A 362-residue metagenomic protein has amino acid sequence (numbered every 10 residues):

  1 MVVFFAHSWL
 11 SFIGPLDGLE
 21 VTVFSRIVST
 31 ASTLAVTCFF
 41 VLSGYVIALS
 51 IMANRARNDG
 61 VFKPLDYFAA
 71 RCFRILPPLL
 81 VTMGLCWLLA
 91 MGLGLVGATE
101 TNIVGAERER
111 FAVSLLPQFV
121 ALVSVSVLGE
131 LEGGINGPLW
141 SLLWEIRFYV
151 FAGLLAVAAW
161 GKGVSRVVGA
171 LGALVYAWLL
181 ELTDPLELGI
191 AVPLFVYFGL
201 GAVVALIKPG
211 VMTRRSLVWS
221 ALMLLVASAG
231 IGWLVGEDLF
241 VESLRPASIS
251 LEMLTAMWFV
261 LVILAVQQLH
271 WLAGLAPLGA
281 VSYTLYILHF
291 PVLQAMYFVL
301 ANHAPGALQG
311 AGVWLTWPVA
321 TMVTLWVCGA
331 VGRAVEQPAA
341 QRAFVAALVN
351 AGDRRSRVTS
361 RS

Functional and structural regions predicted by a protein language model:
F5-S32, A48-L65, S124-L131, L154-S165 (+4 more regions): Alpha-helical transmembrane segments in multi-pass integral membrane proteins
F24, G60, L65, I75-I146 (+1 more regions): Membrane-interface helix-loop-helix regions
F39: Structured binding elements
G44, C72, E145, L278 (+1 more regions): Divalent metal-coordination and catalytic microenvironments
A69-T82, A152, A156: Alpha-helical transmembrane segments of multi-pass membrane proteins
R74-W87, V168-L186: Hydrophobic alpha-helical transmembrane segments of integral membrane proteins
V113, F344-S362: Extracellular/periplasmic envelope-modification machinery, especially enzymes that add or remove acyl/ester groups on
